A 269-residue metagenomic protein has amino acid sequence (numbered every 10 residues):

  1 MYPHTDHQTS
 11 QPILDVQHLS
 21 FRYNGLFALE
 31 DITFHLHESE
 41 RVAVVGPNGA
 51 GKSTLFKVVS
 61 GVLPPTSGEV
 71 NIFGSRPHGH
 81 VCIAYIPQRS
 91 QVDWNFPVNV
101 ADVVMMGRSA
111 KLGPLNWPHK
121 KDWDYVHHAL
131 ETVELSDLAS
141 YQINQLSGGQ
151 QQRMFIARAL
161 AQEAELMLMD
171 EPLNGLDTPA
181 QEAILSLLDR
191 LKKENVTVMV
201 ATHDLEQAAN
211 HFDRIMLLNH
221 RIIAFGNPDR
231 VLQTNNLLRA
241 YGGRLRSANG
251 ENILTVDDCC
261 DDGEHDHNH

Functional and structural regions predicted by a protein language model:
S60: Helix-to-loop junction immediately C-terminal to a conserved catalytic motif
G68-I83: Conserved ABC transporter NBD signature motif
K120-L138: Conserved ABC ATPase "signature" region
Q142-L146, Q150: Conserved ABC ATPase signature
M167-E171: Catalytic Walker B motif of ABC-type/P-loop ATPase nucleotide-binding domains
M216, H220-R230: Conserved switch/coupling elements of ABC/ABC-like ATPase nucleotide-binding domains
Q233-N235, R239-H269: ABC ATPase nucleotide-binding domains
